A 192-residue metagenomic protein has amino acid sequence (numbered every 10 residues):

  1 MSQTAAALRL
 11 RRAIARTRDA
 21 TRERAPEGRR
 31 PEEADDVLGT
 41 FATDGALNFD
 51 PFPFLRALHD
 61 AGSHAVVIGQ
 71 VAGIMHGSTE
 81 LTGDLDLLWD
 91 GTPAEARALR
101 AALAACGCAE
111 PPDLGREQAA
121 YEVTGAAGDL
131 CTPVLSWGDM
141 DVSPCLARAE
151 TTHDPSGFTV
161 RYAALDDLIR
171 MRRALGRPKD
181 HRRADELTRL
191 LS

Functional and structural regions predicted by a protein language model:
M1-S192: Compositionally biased terminal segments of proteins
